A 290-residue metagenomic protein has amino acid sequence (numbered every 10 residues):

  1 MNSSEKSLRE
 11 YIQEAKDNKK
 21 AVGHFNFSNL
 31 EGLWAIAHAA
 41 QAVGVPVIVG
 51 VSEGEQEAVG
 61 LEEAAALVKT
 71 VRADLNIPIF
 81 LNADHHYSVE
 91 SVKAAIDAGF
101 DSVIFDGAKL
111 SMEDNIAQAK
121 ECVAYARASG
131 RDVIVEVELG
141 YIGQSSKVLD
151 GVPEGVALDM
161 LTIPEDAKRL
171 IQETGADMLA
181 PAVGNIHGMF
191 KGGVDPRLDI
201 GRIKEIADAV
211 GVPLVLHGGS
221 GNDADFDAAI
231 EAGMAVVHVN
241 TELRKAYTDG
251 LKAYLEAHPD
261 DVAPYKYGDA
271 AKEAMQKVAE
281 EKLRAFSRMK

Functional and structural regions predicted by a protein language model:
S3-N18, L30-E55, L61-P78, H85-P213 (+4 more regions): Alpha/beta enzyme core
L216-S220: Glycine-rich beta-strand-to-loop/alpha-helix junction loops that act as flexible
K252-K290: Extended, intrinsically disordered, low-complexity segments
